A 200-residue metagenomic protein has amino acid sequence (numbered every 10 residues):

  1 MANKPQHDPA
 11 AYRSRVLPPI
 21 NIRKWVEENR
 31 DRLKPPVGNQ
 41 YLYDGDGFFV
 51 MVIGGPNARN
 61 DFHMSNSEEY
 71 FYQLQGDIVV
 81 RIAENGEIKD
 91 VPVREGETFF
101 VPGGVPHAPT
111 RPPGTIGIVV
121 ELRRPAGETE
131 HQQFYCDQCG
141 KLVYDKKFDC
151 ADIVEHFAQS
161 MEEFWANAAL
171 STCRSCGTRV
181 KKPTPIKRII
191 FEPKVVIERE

Functional and structural regions predicted by a protein language model:
M1-V52, R59-D61, F157-E200: A short, N-terminal "cap"/entry segment at the start of jelly-roll beta-barrel domains of the cupin/DSBH fold
V50, D61-M64, E68-Q73, D90-V91 (+2 more regions): His/acidic/aromatic-lined binding-pocket segments of jelly-roll/cupin-type domains and related regulatory beta-sandwich
I53, P92-P113, L122: Conserved metal-binding segment of the jelly-roll/cupin
I53-G54, M64-E84, G117-L122: Short, conserved beta-strand element in jelly-roll/cupin
P112-H131: A short hydrophobic beta-strand segment most commonly corresponding to one strand of the jelly-roll/cupin
F134-C139, C173-C176: Short cysteine-rich clusters marking metal-coordination/redox-active sites
V143-C150, K181-K187: Short Cys/His-rich "knuckle" micro-motifs
